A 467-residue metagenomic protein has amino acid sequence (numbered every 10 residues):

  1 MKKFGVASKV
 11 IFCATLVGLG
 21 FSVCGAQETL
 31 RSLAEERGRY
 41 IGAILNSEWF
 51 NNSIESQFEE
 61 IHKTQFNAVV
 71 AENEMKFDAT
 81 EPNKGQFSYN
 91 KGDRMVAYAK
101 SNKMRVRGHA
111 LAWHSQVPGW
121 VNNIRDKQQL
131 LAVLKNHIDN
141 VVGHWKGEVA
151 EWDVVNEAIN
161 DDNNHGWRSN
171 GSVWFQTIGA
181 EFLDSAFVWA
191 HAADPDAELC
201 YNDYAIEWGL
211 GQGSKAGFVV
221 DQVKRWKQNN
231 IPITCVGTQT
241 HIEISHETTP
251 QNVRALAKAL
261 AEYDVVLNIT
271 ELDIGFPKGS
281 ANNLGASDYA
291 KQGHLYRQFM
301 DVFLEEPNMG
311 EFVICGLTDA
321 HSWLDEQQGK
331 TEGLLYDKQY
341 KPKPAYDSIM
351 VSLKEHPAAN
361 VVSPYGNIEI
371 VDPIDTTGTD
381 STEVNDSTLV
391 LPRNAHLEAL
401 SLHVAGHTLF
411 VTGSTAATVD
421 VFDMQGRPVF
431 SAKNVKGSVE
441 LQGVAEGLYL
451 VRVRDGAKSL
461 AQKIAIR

Functional and structural regions predicted by a protein language model:
Q27-A68, E72: Boundary/entry segment of secreted carbohydrate-active catalytic domains
L30-R31, T64-P82, N90-I206, V265 (+1 more regions): Substrate-binding cleft and catalytic face of glycoside hydrolase catalytic domains, especially the flexible beta-alpha
I44-S56, F77-N90, I159-D161, I206-F218 (+3 more regions): Acidic-and-aromatic substrate-binding clefts and catalytic sites of carbohydrate-active enzymes
W49-K63, A132-V141, G213-W226, L295-M300: Short, acidic/polar
E81, G119, N123, N140 (+5 more regions): Aromatic-rich peripheral "rim/lid" segments of glycoside hydrolase catalytic domains that contact and position glycan
N90, A97-R105, T177-N202, G213-N282 (+2 more regions): Glycoside hydrolase catalytic-domain groove-lining segments
R94, S185, S348, P373-T376 (+2 more regions): Coil residues (strongly favoring Ser/Thr
N385-R467: C-terminal outer-membrane/trafficking sorting elements
